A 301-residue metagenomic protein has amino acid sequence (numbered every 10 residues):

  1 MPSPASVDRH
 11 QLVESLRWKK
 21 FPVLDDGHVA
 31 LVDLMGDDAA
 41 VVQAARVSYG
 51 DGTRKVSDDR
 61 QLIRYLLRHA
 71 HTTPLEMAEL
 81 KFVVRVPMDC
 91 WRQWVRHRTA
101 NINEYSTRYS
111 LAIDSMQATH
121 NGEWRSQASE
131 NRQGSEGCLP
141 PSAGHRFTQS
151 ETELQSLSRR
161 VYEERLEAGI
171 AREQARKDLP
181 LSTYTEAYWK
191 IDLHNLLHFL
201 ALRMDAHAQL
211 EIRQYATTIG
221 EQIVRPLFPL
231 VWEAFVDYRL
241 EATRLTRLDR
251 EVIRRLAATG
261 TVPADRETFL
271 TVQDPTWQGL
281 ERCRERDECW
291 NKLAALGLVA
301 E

Functional and structural regions predicted by a protein language model:
M1-E301: Family-specific signature for flavin-dependent thymidylate synthase
